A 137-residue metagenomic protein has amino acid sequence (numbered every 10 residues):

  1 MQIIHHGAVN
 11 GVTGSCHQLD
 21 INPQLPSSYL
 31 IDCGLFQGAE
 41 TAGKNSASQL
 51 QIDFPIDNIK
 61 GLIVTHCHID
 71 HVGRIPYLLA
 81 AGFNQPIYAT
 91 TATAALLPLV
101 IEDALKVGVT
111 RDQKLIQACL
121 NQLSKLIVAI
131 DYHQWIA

Functional and structural regions predicted by a protein language model:
M1-I4, S28: Extreme N-terminal starter segment of soluble prokaryotic enzymes
V9-G14, I21-A81, Q85, A89 (+1 more regions): Pre-active-site segment of Zn-dependent metallo-hydrolases
G11, H133-A137: A short acidic, often aromatic-flanked loop/helix-cap motif at beta-alpha or helix-coil junctions that lines enzyme
K125-Y132: Short acidic-hydrophobic, aromatic-tinged amphipathic segments that line or gate anion-handling sites
